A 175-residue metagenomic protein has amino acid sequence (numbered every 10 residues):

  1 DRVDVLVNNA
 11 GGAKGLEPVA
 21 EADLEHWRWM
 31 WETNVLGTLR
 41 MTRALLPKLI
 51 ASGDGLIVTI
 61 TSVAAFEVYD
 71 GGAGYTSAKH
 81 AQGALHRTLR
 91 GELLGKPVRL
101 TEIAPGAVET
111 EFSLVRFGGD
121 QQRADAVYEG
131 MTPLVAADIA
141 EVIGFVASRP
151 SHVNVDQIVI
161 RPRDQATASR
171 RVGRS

Functional and structural regions predicted by a protein language model:
E17-V19, H26-R28: Substrate-binding pocket helix/loop in short-chain dehydrogenase/reductase
A20, Y69-A73: Active-site loop immediately N-terminal to the catalytic Tyr-X3-Lys motif of short-chain dehydrogenase/reductase
T42, A78-A81: Active-site helix of classical SDR
T42-R43, R87: A short, exposed helix-loop element centered on a Lys and neighboring polar residues
P47, G91-L94: Alpha-helical segment proximal to the catalytic Tyr-Lys
S62: Residue(s) in the substrate-gating loop at a strand-loop-helix junction that position the organic substrate next
E102-G106, Q121-S169: C-terminal helical subdomain
